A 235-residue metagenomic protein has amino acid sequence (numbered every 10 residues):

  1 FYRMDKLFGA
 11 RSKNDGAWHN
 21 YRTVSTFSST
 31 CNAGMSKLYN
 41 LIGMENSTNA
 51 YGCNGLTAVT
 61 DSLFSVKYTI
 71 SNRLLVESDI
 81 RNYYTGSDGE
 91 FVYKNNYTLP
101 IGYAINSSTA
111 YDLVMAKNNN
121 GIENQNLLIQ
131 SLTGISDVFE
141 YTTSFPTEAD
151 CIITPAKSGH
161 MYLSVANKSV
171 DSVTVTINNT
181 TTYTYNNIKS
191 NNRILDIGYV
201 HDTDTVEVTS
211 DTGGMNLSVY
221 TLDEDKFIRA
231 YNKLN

Functional and structural regions predicted by a protein language model:
F1-N235: Soluble catalytic regions of membrane-associated enzymes that act on cell-envelope and secretory-pathway components
